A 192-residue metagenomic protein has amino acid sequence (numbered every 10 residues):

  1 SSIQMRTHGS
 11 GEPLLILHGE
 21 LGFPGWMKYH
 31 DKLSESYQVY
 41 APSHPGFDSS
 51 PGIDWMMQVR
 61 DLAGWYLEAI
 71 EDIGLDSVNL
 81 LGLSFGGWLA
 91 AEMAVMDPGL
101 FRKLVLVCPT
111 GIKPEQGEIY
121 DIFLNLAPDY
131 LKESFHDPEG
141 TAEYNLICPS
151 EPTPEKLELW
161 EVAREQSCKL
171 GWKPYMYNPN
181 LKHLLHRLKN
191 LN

Functional and structural regions predicted by a protein language model:
S1, E20-F23, W172-P179: Short gly/ser/thr-rich secondary-structure transition/capping motifs
I3-P51: Conserved HGGG/HGGXW glycine-rich cap/lid loop of the alpha/beta-hydrolase fold
G9-G11, E35, E71-S77, P98-G99 (+1 more regions): Active-site acidic short loop of glycosyltransferases
L14-H18, Y40-A41, P45, V78-V95 (+2 more regions): A generic "structured core" feature
W26-M27, S50-M56, E115-E118: Conserved catalytic-core motifs of eukaryotic protein kinase domains, centered on the activation segment
Y40-L81: Active-site loop/oxyanion-hole signature of alpha/beta-hydrolase fold enzymes
W88-M96, F101-E133: Flexible "cap/lid" loop of the alpha/beta hydrolase fold
P114-D121, Y130-N190: Conserved alpha/beta-hydrolase catalytic His-Asp/Glu region
